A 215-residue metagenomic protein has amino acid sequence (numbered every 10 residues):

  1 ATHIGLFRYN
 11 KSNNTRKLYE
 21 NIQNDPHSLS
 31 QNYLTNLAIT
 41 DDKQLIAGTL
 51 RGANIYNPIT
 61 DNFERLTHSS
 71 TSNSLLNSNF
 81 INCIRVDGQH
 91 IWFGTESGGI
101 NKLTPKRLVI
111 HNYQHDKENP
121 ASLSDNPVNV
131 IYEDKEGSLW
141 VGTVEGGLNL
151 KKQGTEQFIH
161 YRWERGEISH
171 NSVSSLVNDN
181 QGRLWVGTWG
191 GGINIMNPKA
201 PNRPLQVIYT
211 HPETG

Functional and structural regions predicted by a protein language model:
A1-G215: Carboxylate-rich, polar loop motifs that coordinate divalent cations or form catalytic acidic clusters
